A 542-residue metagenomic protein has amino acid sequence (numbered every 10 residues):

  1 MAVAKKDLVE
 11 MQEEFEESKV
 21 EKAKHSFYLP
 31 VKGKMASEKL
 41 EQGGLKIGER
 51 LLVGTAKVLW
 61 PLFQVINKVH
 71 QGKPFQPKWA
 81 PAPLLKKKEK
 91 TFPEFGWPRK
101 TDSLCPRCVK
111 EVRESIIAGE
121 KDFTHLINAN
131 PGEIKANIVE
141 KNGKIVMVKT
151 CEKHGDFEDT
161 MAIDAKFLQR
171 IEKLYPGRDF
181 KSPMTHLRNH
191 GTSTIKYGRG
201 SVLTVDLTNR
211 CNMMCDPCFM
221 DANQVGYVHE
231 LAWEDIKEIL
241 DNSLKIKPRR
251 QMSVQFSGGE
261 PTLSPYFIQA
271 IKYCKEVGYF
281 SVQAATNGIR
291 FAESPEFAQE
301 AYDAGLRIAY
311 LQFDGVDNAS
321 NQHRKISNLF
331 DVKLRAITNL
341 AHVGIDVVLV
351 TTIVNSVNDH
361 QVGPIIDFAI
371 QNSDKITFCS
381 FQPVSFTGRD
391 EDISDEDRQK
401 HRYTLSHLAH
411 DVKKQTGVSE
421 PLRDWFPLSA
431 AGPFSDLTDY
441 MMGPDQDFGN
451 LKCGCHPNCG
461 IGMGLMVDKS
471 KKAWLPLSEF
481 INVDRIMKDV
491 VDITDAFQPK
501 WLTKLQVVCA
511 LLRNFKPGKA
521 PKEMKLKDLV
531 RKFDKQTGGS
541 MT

Functional and structural regions predicted by a protein language model:
A2, D7-E41, L45-K46, R50-K57 (+2 more regions): Radical SAM enzyme [4Fe-4S]-AdoMet core and its adjacent flexible, acidic and glycine-rich loops/tails across
P74-T204: N-terminal [4Fe-4S]-dependent radical SAM core
L104, Y273, R335, N339 (+1 more regions): Amphipathic alpha-helical segments that form well-ordered structural scaffolds and often line/cohere around active
I145, C151-K153, E158, A162 (+1 more regions): Conserved alpha-helical substructure of the radical SAM core
Q224-G226, D317-H323, R389-D392: A short acidic, helix-capping loop that chelates divalent metal ions and anchors anionic groups
V225-W233, H323-F330, R398: Flexible, glycine- and charge-enriched loops at secondary-structure boundaries
K237-Q255, S264-P383: Radical SAM/AdoMet-radical enzyme domain recognition
